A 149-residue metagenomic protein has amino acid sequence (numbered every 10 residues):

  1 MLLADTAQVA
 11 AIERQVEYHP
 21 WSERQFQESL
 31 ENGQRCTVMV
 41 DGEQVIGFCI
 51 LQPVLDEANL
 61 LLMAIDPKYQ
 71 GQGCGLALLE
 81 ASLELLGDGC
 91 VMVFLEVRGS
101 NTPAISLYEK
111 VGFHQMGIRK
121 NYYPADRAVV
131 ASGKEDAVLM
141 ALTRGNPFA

Functional and structural regions predicted by a protein language model:
L3-Q70, L76-L86, T143-A149: Acetyl-CoA-dependent GNAT
R24, L61, N121, D136-V138: Extracytoplasmic/periplasmic beta-strand context in beta-sandwich domains, especially the cupredoxin/COX2 CuA-binding
V54, F94-E96, H114-A131, D136: Conserved catalytic-core motifs of GNAT/GCN5-like acyltransferases
L62-A64, K68-Y69, G73, F94 (+2 more regions): Conserved functional loop/turn residues at catalytic and ligand-binding sites
L79, N101-A104, N121-R127: Short glycine/proline-centered loop/turn elements that form peptide/ligand docking sites
L86-E96: Conserved GNAT acetyl-CoA-binding A-motif
Y108, F113, M140: Conserved active-site tyrosine of GNAT-family acetyltransferases
V130-A149: Terminal substrate-recognition subdomain of acyl/acetyltransferases
